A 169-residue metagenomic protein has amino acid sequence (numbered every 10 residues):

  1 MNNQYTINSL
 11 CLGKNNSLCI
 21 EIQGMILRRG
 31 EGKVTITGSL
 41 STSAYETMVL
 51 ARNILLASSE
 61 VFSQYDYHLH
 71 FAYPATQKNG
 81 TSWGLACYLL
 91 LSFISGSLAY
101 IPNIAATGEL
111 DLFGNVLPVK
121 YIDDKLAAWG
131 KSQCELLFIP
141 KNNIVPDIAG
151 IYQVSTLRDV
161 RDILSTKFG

Functional and structural regions predicted by a protein language model:
M1-G169: Peripheral, non-AAA+ core regions of ATP-driven protein-machinery
